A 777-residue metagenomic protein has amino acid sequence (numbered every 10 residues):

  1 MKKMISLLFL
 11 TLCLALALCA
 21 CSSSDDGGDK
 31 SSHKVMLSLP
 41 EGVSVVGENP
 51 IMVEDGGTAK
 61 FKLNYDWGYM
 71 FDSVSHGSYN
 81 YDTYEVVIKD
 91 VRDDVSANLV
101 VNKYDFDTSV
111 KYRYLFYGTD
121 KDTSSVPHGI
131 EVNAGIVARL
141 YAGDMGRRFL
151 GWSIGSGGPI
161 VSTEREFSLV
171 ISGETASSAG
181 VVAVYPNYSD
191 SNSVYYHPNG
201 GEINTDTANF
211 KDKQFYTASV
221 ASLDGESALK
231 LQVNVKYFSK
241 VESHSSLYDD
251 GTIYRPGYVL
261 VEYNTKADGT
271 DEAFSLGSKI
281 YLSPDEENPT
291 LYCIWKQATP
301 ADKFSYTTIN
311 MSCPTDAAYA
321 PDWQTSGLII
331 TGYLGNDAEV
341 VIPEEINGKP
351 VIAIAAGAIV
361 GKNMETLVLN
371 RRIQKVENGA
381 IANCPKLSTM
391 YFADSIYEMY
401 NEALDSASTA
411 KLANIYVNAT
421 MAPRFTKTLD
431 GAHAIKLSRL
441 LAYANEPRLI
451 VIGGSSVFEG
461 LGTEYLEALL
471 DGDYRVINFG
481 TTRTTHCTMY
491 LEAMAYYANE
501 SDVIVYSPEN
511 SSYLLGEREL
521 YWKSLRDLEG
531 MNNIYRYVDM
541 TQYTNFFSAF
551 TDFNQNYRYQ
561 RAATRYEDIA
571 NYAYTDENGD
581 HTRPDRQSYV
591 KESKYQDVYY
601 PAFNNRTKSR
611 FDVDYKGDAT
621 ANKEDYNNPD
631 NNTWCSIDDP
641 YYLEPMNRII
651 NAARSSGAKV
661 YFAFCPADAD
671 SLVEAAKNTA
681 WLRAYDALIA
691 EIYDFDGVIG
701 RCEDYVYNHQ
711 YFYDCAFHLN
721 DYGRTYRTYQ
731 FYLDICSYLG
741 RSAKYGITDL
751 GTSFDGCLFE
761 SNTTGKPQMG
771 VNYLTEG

Functional and structural regions predicted by a protein language model:
M1-I5: Positively charged n-region of N-terminal signal peptides that target proteins for export
A17-A20: C-terminal motif of bacterial Sec signal peptides marking the signal peptidase cleavage site
S24-A298: Secondary-structure capping and domain/repeat boundary segments
A318-A320, T325, G335-A353, K362-E377 (+2 more regions): Structural signature of tandem-repeat unit edges
E446-I452, S456-Y537: Membrane-embedded segments
W522-S656, I747-E776: Secreted/periplasmic serine-hydrolase-like ester/acetyl group-modifying domain
E674-G777: C-terminal regions of proteins
